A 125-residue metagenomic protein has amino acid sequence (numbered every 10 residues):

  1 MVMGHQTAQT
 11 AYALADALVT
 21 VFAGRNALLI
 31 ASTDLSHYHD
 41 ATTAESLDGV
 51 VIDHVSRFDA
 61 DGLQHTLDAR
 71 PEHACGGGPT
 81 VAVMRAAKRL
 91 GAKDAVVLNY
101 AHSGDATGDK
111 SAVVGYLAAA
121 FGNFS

Functional and structural regions predicted by a protein language model:
M1-L28, Y38-S125: Flexible, D/E/H-enriched segments
I30-S32: Active-site neighborhood of phospho(di)ester-bond hydrolases with catalytic His/Asp-centered motifs
D34-S36: Catalytic metal-binding/acid-base residues of hydrolase active sites
